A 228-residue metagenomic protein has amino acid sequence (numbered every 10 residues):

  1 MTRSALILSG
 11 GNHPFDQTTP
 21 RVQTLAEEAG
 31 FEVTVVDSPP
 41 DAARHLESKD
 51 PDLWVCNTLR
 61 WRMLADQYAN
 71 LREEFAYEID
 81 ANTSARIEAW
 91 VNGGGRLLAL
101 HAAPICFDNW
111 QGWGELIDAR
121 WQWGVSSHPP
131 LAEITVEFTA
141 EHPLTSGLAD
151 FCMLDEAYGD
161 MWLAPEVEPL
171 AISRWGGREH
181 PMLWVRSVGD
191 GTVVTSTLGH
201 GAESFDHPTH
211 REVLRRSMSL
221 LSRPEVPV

Functional and structural regions predicted by a protein language model:
M1-L53: Aromatic-Pro/Gly-enriched surface loop or interdomain linker that acts as a lid/target-recognition segment
T2, A99-G176: An acidic, glycine-rich "communication" segment
A5, S9, E28, W162-V228: A glycine-centered loop/beta-turn motif at secondary-structure junctions
G10-G11, C56, N70-E74, E78 (+6 more regions): Extended, composition-driven regions rather than compact fold-specific motifs
N12-H13, D41, R60-M63, A103-F107 (+1 more regions): Solvent-exposed loop/turn segments at secondary-structure junctions within structured extracellular/periplasmic domains
Q17-T18, L64-Q67, F107-W110, F205: Short glycine-/acidic-enriched loop or helix-start segments at secondary-structure transitions that form or flank
S48-F107, D190: Short alpha-beta junction capping motif
